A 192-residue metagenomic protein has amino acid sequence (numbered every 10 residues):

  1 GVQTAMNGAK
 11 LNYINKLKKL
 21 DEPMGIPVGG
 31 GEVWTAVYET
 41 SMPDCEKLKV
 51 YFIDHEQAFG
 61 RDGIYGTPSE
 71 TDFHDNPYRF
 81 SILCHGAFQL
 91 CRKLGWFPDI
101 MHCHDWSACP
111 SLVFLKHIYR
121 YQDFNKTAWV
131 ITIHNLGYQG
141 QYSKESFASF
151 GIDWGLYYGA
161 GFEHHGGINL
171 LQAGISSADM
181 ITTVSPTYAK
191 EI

Functional and structural regions predicted by a protein language model:
G1-I192: Catalytic cores of nucleotide-sugar-dependent glycosyltransferases that transfer UDP/GDP/TDP-activated
